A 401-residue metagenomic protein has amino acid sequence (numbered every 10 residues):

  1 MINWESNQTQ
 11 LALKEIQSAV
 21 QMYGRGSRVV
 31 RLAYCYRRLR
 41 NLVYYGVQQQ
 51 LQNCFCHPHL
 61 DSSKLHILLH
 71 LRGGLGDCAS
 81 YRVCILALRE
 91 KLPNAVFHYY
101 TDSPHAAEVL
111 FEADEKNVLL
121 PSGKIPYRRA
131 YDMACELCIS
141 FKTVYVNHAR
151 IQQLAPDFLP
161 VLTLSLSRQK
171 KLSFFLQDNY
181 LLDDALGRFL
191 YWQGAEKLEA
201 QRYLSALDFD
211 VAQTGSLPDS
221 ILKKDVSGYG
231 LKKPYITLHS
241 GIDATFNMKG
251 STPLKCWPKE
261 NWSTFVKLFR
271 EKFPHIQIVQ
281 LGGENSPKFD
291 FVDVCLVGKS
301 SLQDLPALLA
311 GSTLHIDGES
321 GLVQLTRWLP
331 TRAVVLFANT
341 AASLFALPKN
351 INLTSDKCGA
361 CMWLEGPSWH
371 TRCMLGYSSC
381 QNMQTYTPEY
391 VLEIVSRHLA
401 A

Functional and structural regions predicted by a protein language model:
I2-A401: Catalytic machinery of carbohydrate-active enzymes, primarily nucleotide-sugar-dependent glycosyltransferases
